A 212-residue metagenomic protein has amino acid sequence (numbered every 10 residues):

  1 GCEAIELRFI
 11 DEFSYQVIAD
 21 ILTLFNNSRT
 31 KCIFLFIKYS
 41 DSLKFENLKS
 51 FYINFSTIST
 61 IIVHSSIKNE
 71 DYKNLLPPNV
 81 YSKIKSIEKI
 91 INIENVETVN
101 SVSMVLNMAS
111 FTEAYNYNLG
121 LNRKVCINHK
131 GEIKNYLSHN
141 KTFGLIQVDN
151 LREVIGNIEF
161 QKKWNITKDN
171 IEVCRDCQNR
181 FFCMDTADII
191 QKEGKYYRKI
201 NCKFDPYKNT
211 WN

Functional and structural regions predicted by a protein language model:
G1, A19-T30, K49-S56: Acidic (Asp/Glu)-rich catalytic clusters
G1-Q16, R29-L43, I58-N69: Core AdoMet radical
G1-R8, K124-N128, C177: N-terminal pre-triad scaffold of radical SAM enzymes
L43-F55, L76-P78: Catalytic cores of alpha/beta
T57-Y136, R180-F182: A C-terminal junction/extension of Radical SAM enzymes
S86-V105, S138-N179, C183-M184: C-terminal accessory region of radical SAM enzymes
E113-N116, V154-I155, W164, K203-N212: Cysteine-centered metal-binding/redox modules
R180-N212: Radical SAM enzyme core and accessory elements
